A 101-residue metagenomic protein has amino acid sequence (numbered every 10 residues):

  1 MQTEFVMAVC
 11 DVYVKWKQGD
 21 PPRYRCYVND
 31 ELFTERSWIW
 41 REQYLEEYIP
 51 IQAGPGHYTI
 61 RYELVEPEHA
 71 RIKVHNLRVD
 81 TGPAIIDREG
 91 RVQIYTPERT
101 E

Functional and structural regions predicted by a protein language model:
M1-V28, T34, E47, A53-E101: Beta-strand-rich recognition domains
E35, I39-W40: A generic structural motif
R41-Y48: Aromatic sugar-binding surface patches on proteins that engage polysaccharides or sugar-phosphate polymers
